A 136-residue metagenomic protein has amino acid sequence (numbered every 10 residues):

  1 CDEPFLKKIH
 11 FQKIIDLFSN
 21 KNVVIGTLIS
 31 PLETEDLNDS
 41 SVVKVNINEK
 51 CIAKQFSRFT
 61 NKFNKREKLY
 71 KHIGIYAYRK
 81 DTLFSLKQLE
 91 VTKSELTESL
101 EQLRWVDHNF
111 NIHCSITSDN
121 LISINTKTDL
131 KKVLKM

Functional and structural regions predicted by a protein language model:
C1-P4: The conserved acidic donor/metal-binding loop of glycosyltransferases
L6-K93: Conserved core of the sugar-phosphate nucleotidyltransferase
E67-M136: Conserved alpha/beta core of the MobA/IspD/sugar-nucleotide pyrophosphorylase nucleotidyltransferase superfamily
